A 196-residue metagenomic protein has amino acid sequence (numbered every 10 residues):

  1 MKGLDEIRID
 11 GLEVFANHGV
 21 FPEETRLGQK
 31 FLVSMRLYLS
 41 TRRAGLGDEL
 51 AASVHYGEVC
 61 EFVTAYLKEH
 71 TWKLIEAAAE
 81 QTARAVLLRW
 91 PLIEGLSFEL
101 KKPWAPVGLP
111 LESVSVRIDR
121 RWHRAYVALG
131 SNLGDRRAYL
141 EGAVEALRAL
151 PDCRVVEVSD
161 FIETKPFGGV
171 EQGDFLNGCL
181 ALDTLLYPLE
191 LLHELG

Functional and structural regions predicted by a protein language model:
M1-A125, S131: N-terminal, polar/charged subdomain of small-to-medium soluble alpha/beta proteins
K68, K73, E94, W104-P106 (+1 more regions): Core catalytic alpha/beta fold that binds nucleotide/phospho-ligands
